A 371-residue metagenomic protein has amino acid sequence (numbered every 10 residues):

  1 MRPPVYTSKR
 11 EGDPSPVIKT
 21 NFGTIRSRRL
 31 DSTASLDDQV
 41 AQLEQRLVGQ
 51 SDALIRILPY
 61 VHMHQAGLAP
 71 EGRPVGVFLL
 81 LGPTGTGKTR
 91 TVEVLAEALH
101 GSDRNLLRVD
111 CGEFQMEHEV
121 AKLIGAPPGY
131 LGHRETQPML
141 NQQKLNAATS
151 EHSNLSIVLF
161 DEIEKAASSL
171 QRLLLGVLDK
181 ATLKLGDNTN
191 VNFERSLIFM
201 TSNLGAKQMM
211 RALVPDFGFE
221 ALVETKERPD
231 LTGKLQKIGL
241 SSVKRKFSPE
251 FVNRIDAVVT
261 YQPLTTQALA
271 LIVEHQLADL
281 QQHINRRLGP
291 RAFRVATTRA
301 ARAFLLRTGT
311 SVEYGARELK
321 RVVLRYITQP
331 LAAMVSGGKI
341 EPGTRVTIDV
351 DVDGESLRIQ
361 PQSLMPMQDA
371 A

Functional and structural regions predicted by a protein language model:
M1-A371: AAA+ P-loop NTPase nucleotide-binding core of proteostasis motors
